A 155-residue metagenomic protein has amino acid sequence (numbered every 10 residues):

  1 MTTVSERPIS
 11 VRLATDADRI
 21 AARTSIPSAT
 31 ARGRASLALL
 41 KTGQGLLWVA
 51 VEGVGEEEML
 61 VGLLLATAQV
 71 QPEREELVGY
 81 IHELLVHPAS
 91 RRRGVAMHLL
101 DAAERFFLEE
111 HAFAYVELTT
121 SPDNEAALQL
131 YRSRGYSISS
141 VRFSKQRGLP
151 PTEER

Functional and structural regions predicted by a protein language model:
T2, E109, S137, S144-R155: Terminal substrate-recognition subdomain of acyl/acetyltransferases
T2-I9, L13-E76, H82, H87 (+2 more regions): Acetyl-CoA-dependent GNAT
A17-A21, E125-A126, I138: Short alpha-helical
G45, A112-F113: Short, high-confidence coil segments that cap the C-terminus of an alpha-helix and link into the following beta-strand
E83-V86, R92-R105, Q129, S133: Conserved acetyl-CoA-binding loop-helix of GNAT-fold acetyltransferases
R91, V116-A127, S144-L149: Conserved beta-strand-loop-alpha-helix junction that forms the acyl-donor binding cleft
Y131-V141: Conserved acetyl-CoA-binding loop of GNAT-fold acetyltransferases
